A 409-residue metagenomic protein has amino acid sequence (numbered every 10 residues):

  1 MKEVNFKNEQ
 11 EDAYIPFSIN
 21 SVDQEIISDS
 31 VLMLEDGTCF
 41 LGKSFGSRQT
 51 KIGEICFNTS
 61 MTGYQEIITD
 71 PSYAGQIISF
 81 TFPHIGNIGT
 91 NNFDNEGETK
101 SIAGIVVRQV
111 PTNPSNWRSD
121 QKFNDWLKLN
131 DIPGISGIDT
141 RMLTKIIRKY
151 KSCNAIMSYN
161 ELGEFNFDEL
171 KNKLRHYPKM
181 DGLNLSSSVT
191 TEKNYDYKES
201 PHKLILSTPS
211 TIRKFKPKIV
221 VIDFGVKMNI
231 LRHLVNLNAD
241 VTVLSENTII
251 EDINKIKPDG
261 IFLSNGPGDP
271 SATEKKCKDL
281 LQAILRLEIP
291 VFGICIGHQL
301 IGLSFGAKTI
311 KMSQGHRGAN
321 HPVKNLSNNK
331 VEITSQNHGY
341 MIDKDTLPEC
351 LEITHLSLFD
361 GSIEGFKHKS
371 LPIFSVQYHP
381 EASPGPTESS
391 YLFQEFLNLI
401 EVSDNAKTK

Functional and structural regions predicted by a protein language model:
K2-E251, K255-I256, G268, S383-G385 (+1 more regions): RNA-binding accessory domains that recognize and position tRNA/RNA substrates
D23-I26, H316, P348, L358-F359: Short solvent-exposed loop/turn micro-motifs enriched in small/polar/acidic residues
V31-L32, P322-K324, G365: Residue-level detector of beta-strand face positions
S44-G46, P83, N337, H368 (+1 more regions): Residue-level structural signal for beta-strand termini and adjacent loop
P133, K218, P290-F292, K308 (+1 more regions): Proline-centered loop/turn at the N-terminus of a beta-strand
K218-D223, T334-S335, F374-Y378: Active-site-proximal beta-strand elements of phosphoester/diester hydrolases
K255, G260-K344, G385-S403: Cysteine-nucleophile active-site neighborhood
N329-L371, T408-K409: Catalytic beta-strand/loop cores that center a nucleophilic Ser/Cys/Thr and support acyl-enzyme chemistry
